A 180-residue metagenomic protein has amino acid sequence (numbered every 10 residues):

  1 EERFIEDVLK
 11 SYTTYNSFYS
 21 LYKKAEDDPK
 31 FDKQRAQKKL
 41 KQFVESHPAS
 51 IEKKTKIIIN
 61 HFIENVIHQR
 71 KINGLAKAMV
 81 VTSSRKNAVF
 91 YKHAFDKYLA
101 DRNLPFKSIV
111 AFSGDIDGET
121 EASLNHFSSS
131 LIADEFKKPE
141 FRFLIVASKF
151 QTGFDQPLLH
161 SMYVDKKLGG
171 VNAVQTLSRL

Functional and structural regions predicted by a protein language model:
E1-L75, K92, D96: Interdomain helical connector at the RecA1-RecA2 junction of SF1/SF2 helicase-like NTPases
E2, T14, K97, D101 (+2 more regions): Short, well-ordered loop/turn and helix-capping segments at boundaries between secondary-structure elements and domains
K54-I57, F90-F95, L158, N172-R179: Alpha-helical scaffold elements adjacent to nucleotide-binding pockets in ATP/GTP-utilizing enzyme cores
G74-S84: Conserved RecA-like ASCE P-loop NTPase motor core of nucleic-acid helicases/translocases
S84-D115, A147-K149: Conserved helicase motor "Helicase C" RecA-like lobe of SF1/SF2 P-loop NTPases
K107, S113-L180: Conserved RecA-like P-loop NTPase helicase motor core
